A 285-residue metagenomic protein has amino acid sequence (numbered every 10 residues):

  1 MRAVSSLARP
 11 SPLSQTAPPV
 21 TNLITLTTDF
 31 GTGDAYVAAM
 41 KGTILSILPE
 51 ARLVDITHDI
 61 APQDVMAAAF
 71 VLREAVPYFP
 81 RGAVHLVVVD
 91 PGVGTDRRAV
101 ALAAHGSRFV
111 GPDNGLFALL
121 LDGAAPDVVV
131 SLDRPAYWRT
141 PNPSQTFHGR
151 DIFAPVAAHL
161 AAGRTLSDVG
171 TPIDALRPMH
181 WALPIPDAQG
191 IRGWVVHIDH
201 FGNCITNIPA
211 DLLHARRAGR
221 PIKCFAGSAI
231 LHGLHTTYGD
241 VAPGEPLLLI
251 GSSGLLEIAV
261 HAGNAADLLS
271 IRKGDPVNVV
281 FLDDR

Functional and structural regions predicted by a protein language model:
R2-R9, L13-D96: N-terminal glycine-/serine-/threonine-rich phosphate-binding loop
N22-T25, A51-V54, A83-L86, A99-A101 (+9 more regions): Structural motif
A35, A39, L48, Q63 (+7 more regions): Conserved active-site and cofactor/substrate-binding residues in soluble primary-metabolism enzymes
I47-L53, A67, F79-G82, L86-V89 (+1 more regions): Active-site histidine-anchored catalytic micro-motif
R139-R217: Anionic-ligand-binding alpha/beta catalytic cores of soluble enzymes and soluble regulatory domains that recognize
I205-S270: A conserved acidic, glycine/proline-rich C-terminal tail/linker
D275-L282: Surface-exposed interaction regions enriched in Ser/Thr/Asp/Glu that occur as long low-complexity tracts or repetitive
